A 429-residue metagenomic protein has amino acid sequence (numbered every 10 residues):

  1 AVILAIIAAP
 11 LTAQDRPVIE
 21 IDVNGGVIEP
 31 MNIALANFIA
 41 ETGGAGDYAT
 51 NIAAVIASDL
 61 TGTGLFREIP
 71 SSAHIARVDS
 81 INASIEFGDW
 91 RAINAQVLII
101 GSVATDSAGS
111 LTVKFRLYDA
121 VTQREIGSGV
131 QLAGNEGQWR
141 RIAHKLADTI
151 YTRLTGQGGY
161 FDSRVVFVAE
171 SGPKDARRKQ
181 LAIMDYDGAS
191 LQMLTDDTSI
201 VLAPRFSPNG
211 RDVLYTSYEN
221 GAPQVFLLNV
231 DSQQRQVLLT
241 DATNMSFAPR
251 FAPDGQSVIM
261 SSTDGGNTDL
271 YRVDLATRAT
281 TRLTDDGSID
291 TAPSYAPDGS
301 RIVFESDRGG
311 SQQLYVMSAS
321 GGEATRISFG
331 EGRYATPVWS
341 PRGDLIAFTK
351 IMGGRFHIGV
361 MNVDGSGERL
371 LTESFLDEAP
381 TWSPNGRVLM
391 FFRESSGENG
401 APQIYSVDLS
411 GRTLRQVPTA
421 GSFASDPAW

Functional and structural regions predicted by a protein language model:
P17-F87, I99-T105: Short beta-strand->alpha-helix linker/helix-N-cap micro-motif that forms a surface specificity/interaction loop
I81-T149: Amphipathic beta-strand/beta-sheet edge segments enriched in Tyr/Trp
G109-T112, K174-A182, A222-F226, N267-Y271 (+3 more regions): Structural motif
G159-F161, P208-N209, P253-D254, P297-D298 (+2 more regions): Residue-level detector of Asp-centered blade-edge/turn motifs that repeat once per structural unit in beta-propeller
V165, V213-L214, G255-V258, G299-V303 (+2 more regions): Hydrophobic beta-strand positions that form the internal "hydrophobic ladder" of WD40/Gbeta-like beta-propeller blades
D185-L202, L228-F247, V273-I289, M317-R333 (+2 more regions): Multi-bladed beta-propeller domains
